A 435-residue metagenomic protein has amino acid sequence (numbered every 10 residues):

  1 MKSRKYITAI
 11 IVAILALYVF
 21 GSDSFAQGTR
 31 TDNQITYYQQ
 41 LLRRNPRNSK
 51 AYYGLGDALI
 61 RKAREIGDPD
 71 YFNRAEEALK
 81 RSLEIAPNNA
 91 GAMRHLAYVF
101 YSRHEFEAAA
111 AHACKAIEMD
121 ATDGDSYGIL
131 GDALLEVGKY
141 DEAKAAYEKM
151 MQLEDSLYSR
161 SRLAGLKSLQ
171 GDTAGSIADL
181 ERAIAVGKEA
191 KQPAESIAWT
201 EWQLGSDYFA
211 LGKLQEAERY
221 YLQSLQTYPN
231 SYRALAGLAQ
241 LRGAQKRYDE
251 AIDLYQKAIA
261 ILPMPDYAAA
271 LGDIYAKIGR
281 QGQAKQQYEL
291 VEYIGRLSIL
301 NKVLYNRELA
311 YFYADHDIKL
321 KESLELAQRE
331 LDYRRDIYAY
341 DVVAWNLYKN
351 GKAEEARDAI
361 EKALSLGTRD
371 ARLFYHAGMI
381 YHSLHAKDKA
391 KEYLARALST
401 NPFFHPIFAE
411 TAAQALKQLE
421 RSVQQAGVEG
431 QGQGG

Functional and structural regions predicted by a protein language model:
Q39-N48, R81-G91, A185-I197, I294-N301: Flexible helix-coil transition and linker loops at the boundaries of alpha-helical arrays
P46, K50-Y53, P87, A121 (+8 more regions): Residue signature of alpha-solenoid helical repeat architecture, marking inter-repeat boundaries and helix-start
K50, D57, G91, D125 (+10 more regions): Start-of-helix register in tetratricopeptide repeats
G54, H95, I129, R162 (+9 more regions): Canonical tetratricopeptide repeat
D57, R64, Y98, D132 (+8 more regions): Residue-level recognition of tetratricopeptide repeat
R61, D68, S102-R103, E136-V137 (+10 more regions): Register position in tetratricopeptide repeats
